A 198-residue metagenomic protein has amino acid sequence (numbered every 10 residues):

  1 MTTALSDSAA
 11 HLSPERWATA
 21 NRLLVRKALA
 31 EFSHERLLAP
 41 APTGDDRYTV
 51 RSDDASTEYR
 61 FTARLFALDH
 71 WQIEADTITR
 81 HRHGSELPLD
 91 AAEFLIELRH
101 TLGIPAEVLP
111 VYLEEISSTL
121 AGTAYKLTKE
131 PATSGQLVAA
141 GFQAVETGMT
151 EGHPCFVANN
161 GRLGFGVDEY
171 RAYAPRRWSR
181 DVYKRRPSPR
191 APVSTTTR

Functional and structural regions predicted by a protein language model:
M1-R198: Nucleotide/phosphate-binding site architecture used for ATP/NTP-dependent chemistry
